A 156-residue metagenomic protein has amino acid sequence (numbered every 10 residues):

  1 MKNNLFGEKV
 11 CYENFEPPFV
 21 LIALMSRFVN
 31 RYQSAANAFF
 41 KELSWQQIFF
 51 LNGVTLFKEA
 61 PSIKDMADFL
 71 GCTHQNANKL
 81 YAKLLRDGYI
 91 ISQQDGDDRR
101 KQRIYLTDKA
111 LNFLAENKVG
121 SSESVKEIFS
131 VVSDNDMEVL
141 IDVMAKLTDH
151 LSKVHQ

Functional and structural regions predicted by a protein language model:
M1-E13, N135-Q156: C-terminal regulatory/oligomerization modules of transcriptional regulators
M1-K41: N-terminal leader segment of winged-helix/HTH proteins
N3, A82-I141: Charged, amphipathic alpha-helical coiled-coil/dimerization segments
P17, Y32, L43-Q47, K109 (+1 more regions): N-terminal positioning helix adjacent to the helix-turn-helix/winged-helix DNA-binding module
V20, F49-G53, N112: Pre-recognition alpha-helix immediately N-terminal to the DNA-recognition helix within helix-turn-helix or winged-helix
M25-F28, Y32-A36, L70, F113 (+2 more regions): Alpha-helical linker/hinge and terminal dimerization helices associated with HTH transcriptional regulators
Q33-T73: N-terminal helix-turn-helix DNA-binding core of bacterial DNA-binding proteins
